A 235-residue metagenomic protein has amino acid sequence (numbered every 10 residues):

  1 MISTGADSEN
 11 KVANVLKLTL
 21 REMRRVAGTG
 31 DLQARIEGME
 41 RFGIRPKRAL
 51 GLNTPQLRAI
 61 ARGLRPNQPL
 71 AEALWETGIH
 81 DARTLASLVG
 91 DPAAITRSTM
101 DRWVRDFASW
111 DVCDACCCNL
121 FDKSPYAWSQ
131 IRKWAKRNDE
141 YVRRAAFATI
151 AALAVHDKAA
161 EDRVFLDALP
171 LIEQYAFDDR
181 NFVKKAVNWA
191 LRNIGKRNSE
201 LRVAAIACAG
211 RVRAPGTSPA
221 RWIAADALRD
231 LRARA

Functional and structural regions predicted by a protein language model:
I2-A235: Alpha-helical scaffold domains
